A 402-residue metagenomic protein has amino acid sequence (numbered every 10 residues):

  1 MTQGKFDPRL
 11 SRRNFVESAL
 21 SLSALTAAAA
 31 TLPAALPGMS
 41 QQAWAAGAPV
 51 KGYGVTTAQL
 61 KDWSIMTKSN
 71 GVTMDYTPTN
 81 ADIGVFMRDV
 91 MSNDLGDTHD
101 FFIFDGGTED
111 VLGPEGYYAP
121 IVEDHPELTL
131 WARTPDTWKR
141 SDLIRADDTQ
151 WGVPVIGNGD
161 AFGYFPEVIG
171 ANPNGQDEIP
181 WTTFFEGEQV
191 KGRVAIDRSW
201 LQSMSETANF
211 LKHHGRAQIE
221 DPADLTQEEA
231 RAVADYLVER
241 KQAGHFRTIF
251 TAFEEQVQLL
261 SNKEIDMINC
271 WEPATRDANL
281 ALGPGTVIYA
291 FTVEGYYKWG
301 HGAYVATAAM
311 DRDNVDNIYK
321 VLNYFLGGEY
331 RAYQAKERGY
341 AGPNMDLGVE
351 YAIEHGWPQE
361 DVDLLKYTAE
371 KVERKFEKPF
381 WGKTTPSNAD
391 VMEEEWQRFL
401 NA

Functional and structural regions predicted by a protein language model:
M1-N14, A24, A29, A34-M39: N-terminal secretory signal peptides
A46-V111: Early extracytoplasmic/lumenal segment of secretory-pathway proteins
L60-K61, G106-E109, G113-E255: Extracytoplasmic ligand-binding site segments that recognize negatively charged/polar headgroups
K61-D62, Q189-S199, Y324-V349: Periplasmic-binding protein-like
D75, A332-A402: C-terminal capping/gating helix-and-loop segments adjacent to ligand/active sites or protein-protein/ligand interfaces
V85-T98, D110-E115, T183, E254-E264 (+1 more regions): Short helices/loops that flank or line small-molecule/ion binding pockets
G163-V168, N209-K212, G300-N314, Y333-Q334: A bilobed periplasmic-binding-protein/Venus flytrap-type ligand-binding module shared by bacterial periplasmic
H245-D311, G356: Extracytoplasmic/periplasmic substrate-binding proteins
